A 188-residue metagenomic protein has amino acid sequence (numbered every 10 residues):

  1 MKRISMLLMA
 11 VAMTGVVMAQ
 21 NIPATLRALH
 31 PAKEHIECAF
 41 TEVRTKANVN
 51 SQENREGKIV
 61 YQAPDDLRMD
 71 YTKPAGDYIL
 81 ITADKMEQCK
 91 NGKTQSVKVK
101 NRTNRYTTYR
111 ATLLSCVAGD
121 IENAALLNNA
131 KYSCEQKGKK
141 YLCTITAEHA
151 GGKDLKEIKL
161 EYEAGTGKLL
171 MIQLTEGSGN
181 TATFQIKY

Functional and structural regions predicted by a protein language model:
I4-G15: Sec-dependent N-terminal signal peptides
N21-A32, A39-T45, N50-Q52, K90-A150: Flexible, processing/modification-adjacent segments and terminal tails in exported/periplasmic/extracellular proteins
L26-H30, E37-Y78: Long, hydrophobic N-terminal alpha-helical segment
F40, L67-Y71, M86-C89, C143-I145 (+1 more regions): Short hydrophobic/aromatic-rich beta-strand segments that constitute the beta-sheet cores of beta-sandwich/beta-barrel
E53-E56, P74-A75, T82, K153-I158 (+1 more regions): Short, surface-exposed coil-to-beta transition loops
K58-Y109, A182: An acidic-aromatic
N129-Y188: Gly/Pro-enriched, hydrophobic low-complexity segments that function as extracytoplasmic propeptides/linkers
